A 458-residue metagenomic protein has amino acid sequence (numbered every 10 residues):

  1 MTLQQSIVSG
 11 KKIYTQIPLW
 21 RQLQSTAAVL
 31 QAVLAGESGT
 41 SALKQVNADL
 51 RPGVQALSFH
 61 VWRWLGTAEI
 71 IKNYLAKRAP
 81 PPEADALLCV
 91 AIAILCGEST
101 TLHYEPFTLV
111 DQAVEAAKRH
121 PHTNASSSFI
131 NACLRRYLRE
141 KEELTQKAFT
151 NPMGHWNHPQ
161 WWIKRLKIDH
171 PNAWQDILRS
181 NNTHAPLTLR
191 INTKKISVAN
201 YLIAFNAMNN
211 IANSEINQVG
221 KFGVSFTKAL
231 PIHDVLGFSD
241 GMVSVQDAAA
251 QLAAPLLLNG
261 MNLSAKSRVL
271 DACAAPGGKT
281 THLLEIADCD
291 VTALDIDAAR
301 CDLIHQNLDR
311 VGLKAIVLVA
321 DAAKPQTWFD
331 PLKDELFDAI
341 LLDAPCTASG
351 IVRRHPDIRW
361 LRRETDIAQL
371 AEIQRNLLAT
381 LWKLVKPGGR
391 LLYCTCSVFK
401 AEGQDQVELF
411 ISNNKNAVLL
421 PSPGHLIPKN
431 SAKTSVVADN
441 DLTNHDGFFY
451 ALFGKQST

Functional and structural regions predicted by a protein language model:
M1-T458: S-adenosylmethionine
